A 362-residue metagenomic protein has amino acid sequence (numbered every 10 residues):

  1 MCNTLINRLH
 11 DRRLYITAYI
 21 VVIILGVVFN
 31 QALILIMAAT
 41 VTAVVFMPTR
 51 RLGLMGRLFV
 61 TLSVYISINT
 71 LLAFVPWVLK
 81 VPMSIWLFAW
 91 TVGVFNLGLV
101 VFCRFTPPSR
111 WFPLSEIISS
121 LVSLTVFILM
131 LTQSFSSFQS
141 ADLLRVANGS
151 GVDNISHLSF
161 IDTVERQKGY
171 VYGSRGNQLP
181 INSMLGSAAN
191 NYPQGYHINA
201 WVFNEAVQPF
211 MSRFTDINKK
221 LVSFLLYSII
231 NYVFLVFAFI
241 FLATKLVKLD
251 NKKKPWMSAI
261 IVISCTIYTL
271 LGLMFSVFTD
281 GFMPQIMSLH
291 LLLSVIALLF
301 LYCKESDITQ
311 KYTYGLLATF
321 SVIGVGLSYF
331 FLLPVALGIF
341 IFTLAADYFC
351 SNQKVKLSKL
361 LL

Functional and structural regions predicted by a protein language model:
M1-S120: Membrane-embedded, hydrophobic transmembrane alpha-helices
N3-H10, A38-R57, L235-I260, L301-K304: Transmembrane alpha-helical segments of multipass membrane enzymes and assembly factors that act on membrane-embedded
Y19-Q31, E116-S150, L362: Transmembrane signal-anchor helices characteristic of membrane glycosylation enzymes that use polyprenol
V22-I24, F74-W77, Y312-F330: Membrane-interface alpha helices of multi-pass inner-membrane proteins
L35-A43, F88-F95, I230-F234, M283-V295 (+1 more regions): Membrane-embedded alpha-helical segments of multi-pass membrane proteins, especially the transmembrane helices
T106-P107, V335-L362: Perimembrane helix-loop-helix junctions
F127-H290: Active-site lumenal/periplasmic loops and adjacent helix-entry segments of GT-C-fold, multi-pass membrane
L292-T313: Membrane-interface transmembrane helices that cradle and orient dolichyl/undecaprenyl
